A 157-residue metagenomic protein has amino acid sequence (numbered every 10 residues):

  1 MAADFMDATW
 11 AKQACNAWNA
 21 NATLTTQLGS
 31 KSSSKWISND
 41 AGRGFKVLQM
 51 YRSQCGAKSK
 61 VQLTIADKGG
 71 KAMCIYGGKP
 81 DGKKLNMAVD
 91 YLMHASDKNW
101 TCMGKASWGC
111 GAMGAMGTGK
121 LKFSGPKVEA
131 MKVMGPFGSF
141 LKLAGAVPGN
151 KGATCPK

Functional and structural regions predicted by a protein language model:
M1-K157: Feature captures hydrophobic
